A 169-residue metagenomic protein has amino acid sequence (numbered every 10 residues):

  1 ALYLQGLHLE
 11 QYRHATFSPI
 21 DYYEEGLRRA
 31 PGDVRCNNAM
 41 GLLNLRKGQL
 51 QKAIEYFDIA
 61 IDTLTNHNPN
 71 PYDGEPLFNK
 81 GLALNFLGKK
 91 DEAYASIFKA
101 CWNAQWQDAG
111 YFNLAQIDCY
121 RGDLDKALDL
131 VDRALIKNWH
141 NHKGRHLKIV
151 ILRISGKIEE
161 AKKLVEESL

Functional and structural regions predicted by a protein language model:
L7-H8, L42, L82, Q116 (+1 more regions): Residue-level recognition of tetratricopeptide repeat
A15-T16, L50, K90, L124 (+1 more regions): TPR-repeat structural position
